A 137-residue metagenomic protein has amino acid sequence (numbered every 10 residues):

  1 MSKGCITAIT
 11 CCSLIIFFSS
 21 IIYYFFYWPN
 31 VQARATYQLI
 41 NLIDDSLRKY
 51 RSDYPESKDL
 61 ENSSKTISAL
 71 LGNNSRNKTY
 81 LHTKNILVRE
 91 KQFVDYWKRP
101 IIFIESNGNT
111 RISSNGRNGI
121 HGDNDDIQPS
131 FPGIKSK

Functional and structural regions predicted by a protein language model:
S2-Q38: Amphipathic alpha-helical segments typified by the pilin-like N-terminal helix that continues immediately C-terminal
N41-K137: Low-complexity, acidic interaction segments enriched in glycine
